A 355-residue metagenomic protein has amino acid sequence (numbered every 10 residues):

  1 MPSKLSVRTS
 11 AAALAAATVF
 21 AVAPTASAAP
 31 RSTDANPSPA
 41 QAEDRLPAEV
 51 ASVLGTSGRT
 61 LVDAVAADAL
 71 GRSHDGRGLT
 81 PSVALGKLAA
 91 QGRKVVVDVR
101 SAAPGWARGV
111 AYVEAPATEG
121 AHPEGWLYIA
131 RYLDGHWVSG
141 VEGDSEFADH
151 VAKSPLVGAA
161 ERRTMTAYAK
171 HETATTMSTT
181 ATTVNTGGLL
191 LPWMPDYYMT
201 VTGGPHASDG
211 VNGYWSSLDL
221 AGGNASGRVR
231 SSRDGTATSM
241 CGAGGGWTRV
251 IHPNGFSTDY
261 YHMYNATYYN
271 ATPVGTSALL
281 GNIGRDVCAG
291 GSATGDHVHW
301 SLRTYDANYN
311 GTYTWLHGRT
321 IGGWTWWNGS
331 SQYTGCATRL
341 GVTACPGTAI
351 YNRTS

Functional and structural regions predicted by a protein language model:
M1-R31: Secretory targeting and sorting signals
A42-V96: Short, non-transmembrane alpha-helical segments in secretory-pathway proteins
V83-A117: Surface-exposed, charged secondary-structure patches
G125-T173: Short beta-strand edge/turn micro-motifs at domain boundaries
S154-G246, S330-S355: Surface-exposed, glycine-biased beta-strand/turn segments
L189, Y269, T294-S355: Acidic, glycine-rich catalytic/binding loops that coordinate metals and/or anionic ligands
V201, V229-S231, G235-T238, A271-D286: A structural signal for short beta-strand/turn segments enriched in small hydrophobics and glycine
S231-T267, C288-H297: Zn2+-dependent peptidoglycan hydrolase active-site motif and core
